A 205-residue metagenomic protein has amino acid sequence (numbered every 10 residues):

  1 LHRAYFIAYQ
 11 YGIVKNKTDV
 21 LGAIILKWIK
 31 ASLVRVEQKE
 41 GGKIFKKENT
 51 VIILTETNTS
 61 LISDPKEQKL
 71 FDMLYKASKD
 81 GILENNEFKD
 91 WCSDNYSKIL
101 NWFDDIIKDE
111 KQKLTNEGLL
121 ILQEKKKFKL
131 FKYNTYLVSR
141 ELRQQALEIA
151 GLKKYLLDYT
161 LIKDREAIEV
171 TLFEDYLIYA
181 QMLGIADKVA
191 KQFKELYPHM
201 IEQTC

Functional and structural regions predicted by a protein language model:
L1-C205: Acidic, Ser/Thr/Pro-rich intrinsically disordered cytosolic tails and loops of eukaryotic transmembrane proteins
